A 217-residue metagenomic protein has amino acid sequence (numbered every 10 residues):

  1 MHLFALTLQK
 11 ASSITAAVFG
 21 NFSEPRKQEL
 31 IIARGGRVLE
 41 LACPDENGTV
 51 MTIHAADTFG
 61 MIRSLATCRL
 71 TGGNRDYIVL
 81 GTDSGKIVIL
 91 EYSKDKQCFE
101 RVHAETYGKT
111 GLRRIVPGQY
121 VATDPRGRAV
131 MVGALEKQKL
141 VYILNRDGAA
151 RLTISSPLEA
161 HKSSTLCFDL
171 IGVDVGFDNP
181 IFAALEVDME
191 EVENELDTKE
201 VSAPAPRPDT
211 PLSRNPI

Functional and structural regions predicted by a protein language model:
M1-I217: Large eukaryotic, non-enzymatic subunits of multiprotein complexes that serve as scaffolds/tethers, characterized by
